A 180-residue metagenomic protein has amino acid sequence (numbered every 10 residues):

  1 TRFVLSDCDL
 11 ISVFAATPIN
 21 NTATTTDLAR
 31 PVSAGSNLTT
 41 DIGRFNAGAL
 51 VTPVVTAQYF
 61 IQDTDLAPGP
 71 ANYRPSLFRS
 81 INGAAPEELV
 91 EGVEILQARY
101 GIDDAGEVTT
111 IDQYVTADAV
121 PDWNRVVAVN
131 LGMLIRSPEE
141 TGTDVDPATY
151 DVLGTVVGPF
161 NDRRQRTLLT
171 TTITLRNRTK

Functional and structural regions predicted by a protein language model:
T1-A23: Ser/Thr/Gly-rich low-complexity blocks that favor extended beta-strand/coil architectures
T1-V4, S36-V55: Extended Gly/Ser/Thr-rich low-complexity repeat segments, especially those forming or decorating extracellular
S6, T17, A29-P31, Q62 (+2 more regions): A structural detector for beta-sheet-dominated domains
N20-A34, I102: Short, solvent-exposed secondary-structure boundary/capping segments
A34-S36, A84: Short coil/turn segments at the loop-to-beta-strand junctions that recur within blades of beta-propeller repeat folds
A47-K180: Short linear sequence signals and composition-biased patches located at protein termini or domain-edge surfaces
